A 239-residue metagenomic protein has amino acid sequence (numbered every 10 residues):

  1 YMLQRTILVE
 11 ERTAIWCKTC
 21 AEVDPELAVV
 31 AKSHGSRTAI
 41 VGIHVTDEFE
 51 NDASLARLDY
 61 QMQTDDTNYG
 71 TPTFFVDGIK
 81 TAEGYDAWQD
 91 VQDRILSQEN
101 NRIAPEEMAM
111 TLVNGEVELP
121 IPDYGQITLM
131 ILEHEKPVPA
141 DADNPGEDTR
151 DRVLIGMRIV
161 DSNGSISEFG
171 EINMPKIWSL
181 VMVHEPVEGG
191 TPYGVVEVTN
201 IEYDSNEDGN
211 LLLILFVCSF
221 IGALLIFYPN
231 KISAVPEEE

Functional and structural regions predicted by a protein language model:
Q4, G35, Y69-T71: Extracytoplasmic
T6-I7, T13-R37, S54-R57: Typically the conserved alpha-helix immediately C-terminal to a functionally engaged Cys/Sec in thioredoxin-like
L8-E11, A39-H44, T73-V76: Structural recognition of the beta-strand scaffold that forms the well-ordered cores of secreted hydrolase catalytic
E11-K18, D47, I79-A82: Second-shell loop/turn segments in exported
A39-G70: Chalcogenol-based redox active-site neighborhoods
A56-D66, D90-E237: Short, conserved sequence motifs used for protein processing/export or organelle targeting and for catalysis
Q61-G70, V76-W88: Thiol/disulfide oxidoreductase modules built on the thioredoxin-like
